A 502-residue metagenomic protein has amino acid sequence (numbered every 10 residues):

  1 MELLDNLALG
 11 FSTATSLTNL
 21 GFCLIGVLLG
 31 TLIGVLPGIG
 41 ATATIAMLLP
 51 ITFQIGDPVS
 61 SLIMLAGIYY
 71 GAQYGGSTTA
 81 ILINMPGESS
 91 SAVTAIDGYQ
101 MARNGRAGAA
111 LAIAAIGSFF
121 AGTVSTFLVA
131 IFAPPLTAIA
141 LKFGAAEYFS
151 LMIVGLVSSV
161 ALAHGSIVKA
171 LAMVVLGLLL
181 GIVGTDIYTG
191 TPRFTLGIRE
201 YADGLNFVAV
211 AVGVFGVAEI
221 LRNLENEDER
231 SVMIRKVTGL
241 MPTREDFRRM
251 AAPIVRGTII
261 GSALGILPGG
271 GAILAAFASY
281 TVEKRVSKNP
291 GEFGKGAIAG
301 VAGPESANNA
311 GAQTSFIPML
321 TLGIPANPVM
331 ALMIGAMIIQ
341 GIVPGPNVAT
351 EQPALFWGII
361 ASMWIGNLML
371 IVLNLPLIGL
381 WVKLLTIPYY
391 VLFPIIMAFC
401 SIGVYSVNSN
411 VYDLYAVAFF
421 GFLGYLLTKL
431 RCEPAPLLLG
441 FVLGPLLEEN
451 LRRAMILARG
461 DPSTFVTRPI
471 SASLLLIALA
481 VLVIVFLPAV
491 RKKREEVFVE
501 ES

Functional and structural regions predicted by a protein language model:
M1-I63, N104-I113, S118, G122-A133 (+7 more regions): N-terminal alpha-helical transmembrane segments of multi-pass membrane transport and channel/translocase proteins
M1-S61, A140, P192-A297, V382 (+4 more regions): Helix-loop-helix hairpins and the membrane-proximal interhelical loops of multi-pass alpha-helical transport proteins
V27-A41, A72-N84, S159-H164, T258-P268 (+3 more regions): Transmembrane alpha-helix interface/packing and boundary motifs in multi-pass membrane proteins, characterized by
I33-T42, I81-A92, V124-L128, L264-I273 (+4 more regions): Short helix-coil transition sites and intra-membrane helix breaks within transmembrane domains of multi-pass
A41-I51, L65, A80-Q100, I131 (+7 more regions): Re-entrant/interfacial helical elements at transmembrane boundaries that shape and gate the permeation pathway
P58-I63, Q100-G117, K288-G300, V329-A331 (+1 more regions): Membrane-interface alpha-helices at helix entry/exit sites of multi-pass transporters
Y70-G75, I116-L128, L180, A302-F316 (+2 more regions): Membrane-embedded alpha-helical segments of transport systems, primarily multispan ion/solute transporters
A112-E227, I339-K493: Membrane-embedded alpha-helical modules
